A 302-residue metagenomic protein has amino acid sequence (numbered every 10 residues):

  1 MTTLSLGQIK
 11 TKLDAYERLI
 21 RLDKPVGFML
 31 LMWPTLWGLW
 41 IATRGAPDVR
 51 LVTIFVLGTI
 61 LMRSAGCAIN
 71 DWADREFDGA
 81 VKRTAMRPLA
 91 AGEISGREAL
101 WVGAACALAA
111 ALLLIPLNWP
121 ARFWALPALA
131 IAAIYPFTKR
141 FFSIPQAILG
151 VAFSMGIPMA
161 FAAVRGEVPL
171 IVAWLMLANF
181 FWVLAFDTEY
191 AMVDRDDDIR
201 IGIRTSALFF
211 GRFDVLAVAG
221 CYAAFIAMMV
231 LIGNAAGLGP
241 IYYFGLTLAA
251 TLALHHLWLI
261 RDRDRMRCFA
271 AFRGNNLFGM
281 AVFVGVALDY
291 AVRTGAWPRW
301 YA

Functional and structural regions predicted by a protein language model:
M1-R18, R293-A302: Transit-peptide-like, low-complexity N-terminal presequences and other terminal intrinsically disordered regions
T2-D14, C67-I94, T188-G211, L257-R267: Cytosolic, membrane-interface loops and tails of multi-pass inner-membrane proteins
E17-R18, L57, R87-L170, W174 (+4 more regions): Intramembrane alpha-helical segments
R21-L31: Membrane-interface helix starts
M29-G38, P88, I148-A163, F209 (+3 more regions): Small-residue-rich segments of transmembrane alpha-helices in multi-pass membrane proteins, especially helix faces
M32, V52-T59, R75-L126, R200-P240 (+3 more regions): Multi-pass membrane catalytic core of lipid/isoprenoid biosynthesis enzymes
M32-L36, W40-A73, R83, A107-I115 (+3 more regions): Membrane-embedded alpha-helical segments that form the functional core of polytopic membrane enzymes, especially those
L231-A302: Extended hydrophobic alpha-helices typical of membrane-associated regions
